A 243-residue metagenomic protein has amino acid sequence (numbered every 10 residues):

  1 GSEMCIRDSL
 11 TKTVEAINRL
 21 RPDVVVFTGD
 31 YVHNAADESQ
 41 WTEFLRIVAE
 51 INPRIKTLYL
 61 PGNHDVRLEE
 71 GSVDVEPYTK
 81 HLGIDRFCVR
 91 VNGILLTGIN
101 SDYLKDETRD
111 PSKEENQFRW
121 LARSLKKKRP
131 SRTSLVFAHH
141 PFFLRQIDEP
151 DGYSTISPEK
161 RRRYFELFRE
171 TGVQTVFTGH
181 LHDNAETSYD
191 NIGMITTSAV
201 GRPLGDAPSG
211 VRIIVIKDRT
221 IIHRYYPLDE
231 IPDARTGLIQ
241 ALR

Functional and structural regions predicted by a protein language model:
G1-C5: Short, small-residue-biased leader/transition segments that mark boundaries at the very start of proteins
R7-E15: Short, acidic/polar
I17, R21-A36, G62, T133-L135: Active-site beta-strand/loop signature of hydrolases that rely on acidic residues for catalysis
G29-D30, G62-N63, I99, H139 (+1 more regions): Active-site glycine-centered loops adjacent to acidic/histidine catalytic or metal-binding residues that shape
S39-T133, S154-T175, E186-T220, R224: Extended active-site neighborhood of metal-dependent phosphoesterases/phosphodiesterases
K128-Q146: Short acidic, glycine-rich surface-loop motifs adjacent to enzyme active sites
R145-Y153: Active-site His/acidic residue clusters
V215-R243: A short C-terminal boundary segment appended to hydrolase-like catalytic domains
